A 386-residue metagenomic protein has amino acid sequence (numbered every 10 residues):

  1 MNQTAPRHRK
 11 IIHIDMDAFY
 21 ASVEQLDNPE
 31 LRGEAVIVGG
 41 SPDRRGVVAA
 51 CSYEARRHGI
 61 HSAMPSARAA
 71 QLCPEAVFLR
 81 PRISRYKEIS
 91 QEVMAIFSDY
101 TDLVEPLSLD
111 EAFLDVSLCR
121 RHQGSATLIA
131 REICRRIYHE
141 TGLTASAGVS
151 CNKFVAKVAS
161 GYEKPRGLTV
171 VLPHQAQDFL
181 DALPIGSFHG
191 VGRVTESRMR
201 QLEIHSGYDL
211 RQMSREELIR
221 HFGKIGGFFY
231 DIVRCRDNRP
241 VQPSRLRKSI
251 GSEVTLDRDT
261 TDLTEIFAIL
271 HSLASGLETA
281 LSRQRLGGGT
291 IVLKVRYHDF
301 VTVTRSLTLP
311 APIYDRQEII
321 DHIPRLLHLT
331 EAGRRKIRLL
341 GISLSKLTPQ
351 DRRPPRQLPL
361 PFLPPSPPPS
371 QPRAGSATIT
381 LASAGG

Functional and structural regions predicted by a protein language model:
M1-H221, G226-G227, Q350-R352, Q357-G386: Gly/Gly-Pro- and Ser/Thr-rich, intrinsically disordered tail segments characteristic of DNA damage-repair and tolerance
T4-P6, H13, S187, T195-L339 (+1 more regions): DNA-contacting surface of Y-family translesion DNA polymerases
